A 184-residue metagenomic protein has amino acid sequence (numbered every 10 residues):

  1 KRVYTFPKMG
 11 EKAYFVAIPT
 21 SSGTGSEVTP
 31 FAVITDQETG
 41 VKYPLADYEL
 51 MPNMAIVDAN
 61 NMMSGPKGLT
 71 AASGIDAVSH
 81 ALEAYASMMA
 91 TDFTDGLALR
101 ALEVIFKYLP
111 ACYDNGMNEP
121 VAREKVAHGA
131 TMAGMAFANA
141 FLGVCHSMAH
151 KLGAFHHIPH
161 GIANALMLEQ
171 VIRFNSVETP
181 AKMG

Functional and structural regions predicted by a protein language model:
K1-F31: Proline/glycine-rich low-complexity loops and linkers
T20-G23, N61, E169-I172: Acidic, glycine-rich active-site loops and adjacent beta-strand->loop/helix elements that engage anionic groups
G23, T131-G161: Glycine-rich phosphate/pyrophosphate-binding beta-alpha loops
F31-A140: Carboxylate- and glycine-rich phosphate/diphosphate-binding segment that chelates Mg2+/Mn2+
V33, S147-K151, M167: Re-entrant/interfacial helical elements at transmembrane boundaries that shape and gate the permeation pathway
I75, L102, C145, N164-A165 (+1 more regions): A general structural signal for well-ordered alpha-helical segments in protein cores
A154-G184: Gly/Pro-rich interdomain helix-loop hinge
